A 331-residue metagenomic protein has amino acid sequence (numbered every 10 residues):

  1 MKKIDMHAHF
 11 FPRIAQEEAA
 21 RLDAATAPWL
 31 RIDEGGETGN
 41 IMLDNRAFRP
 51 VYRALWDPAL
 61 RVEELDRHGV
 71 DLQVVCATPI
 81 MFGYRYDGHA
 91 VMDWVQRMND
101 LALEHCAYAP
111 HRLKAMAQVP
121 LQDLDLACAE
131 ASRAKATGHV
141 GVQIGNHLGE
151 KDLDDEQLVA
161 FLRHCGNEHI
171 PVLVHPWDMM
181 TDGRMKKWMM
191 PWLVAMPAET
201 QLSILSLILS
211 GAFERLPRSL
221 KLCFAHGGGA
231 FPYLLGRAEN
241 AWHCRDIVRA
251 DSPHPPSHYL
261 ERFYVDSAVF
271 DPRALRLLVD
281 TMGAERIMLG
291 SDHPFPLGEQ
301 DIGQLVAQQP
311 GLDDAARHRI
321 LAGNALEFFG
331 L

Functional and structural regions predicted by a protein language model:
M1-M6, R13-L72, D100-Y108, A129-R133 (+4 more regions): Mid-to-C-terminal alpha-helical segments outside catalytic/metal-binding sites
H9-R53, M179-A198, A241-L260: Active-site gating loops and adjacent loop-to-helix segments of metal-dependent hydrolytic enzymes
F11-A15, Q73-V75, M81-R85, L124-L126 (+6 more regions): Short catalytic/ligand-binding loop motif for oxyanion handling, primarily in non-cytosolic enzymes, centered on
M42-R53, V62-Y86, R112-P120, V140-I144: Divalent metal-dependent hydrolysis catalytic cores, especially in the metallo-beta-lactamase
T78-W94, D125, K187-L193: Surface-exposed, active-site-proximal loop segments in enzymatic domains
G88-V95, L103-H164: Long, hydrophobic, well-ordered secondary-structure blocks that form the structural core and pocket-lining surfaces
L121, P176-M180, H293-F295: Short glycine-enriched loops at secondary-structure junctions
A131-M288: Catalytic pocket-lining loop regions of alpha/beta-barrel enzymes, especially the amidohydrolase/enolase/GH5 lineages
